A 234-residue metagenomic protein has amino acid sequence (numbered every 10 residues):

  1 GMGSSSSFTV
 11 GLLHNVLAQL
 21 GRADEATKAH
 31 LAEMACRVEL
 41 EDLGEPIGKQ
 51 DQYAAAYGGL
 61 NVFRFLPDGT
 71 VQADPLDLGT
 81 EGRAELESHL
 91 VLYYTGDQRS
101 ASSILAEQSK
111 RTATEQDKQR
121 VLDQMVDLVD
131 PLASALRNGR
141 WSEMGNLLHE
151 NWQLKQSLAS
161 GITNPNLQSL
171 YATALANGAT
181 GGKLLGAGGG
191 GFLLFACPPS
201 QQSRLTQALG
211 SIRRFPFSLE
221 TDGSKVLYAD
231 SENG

Functional and structural regions predicted by a protein language model:
M2-A23: DPxDG-like acidic metal-binding loop motif
Q19-L20, E33-P46, Q52-G182, L194-G234: C-terminal nucleotide
T27-A32: Short, charged, amphipathic alpha-helices and their helix-cap/turn boundaries
G190: Glycine-rich active-site/cofactor-binding loop and its immediate structural neighborhood
